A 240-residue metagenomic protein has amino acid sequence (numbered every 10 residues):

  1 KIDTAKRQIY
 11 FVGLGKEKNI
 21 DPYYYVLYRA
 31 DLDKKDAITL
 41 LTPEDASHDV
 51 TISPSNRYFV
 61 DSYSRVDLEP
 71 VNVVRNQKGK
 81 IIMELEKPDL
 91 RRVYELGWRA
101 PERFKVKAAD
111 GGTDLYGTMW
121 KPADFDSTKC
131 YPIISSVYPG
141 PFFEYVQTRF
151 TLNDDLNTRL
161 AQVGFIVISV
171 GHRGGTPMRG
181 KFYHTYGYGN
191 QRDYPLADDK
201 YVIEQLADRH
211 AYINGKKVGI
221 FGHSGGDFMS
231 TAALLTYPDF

Functional and structural regions predicted by a protein language model:
K1, D36-T42: A short beta-strand motif characteristic of beta-propeller blades
K1-F11: Short intrinsically disordered, low-complexity coil segments enriched in acidic
K6, T42-P43, S47-F240: Serine-hydrolase catalytic core recognition
I9-Y23, F143, Q147: Short, conserved, GDST-rich strand-edge loop motifs in beta-rich repeat architectures
N19-Y28, D67-V74: Structural motif
D31-K35, N76-K78: Short loop/turn segments that connect beta-strands within beta-propeller blades
